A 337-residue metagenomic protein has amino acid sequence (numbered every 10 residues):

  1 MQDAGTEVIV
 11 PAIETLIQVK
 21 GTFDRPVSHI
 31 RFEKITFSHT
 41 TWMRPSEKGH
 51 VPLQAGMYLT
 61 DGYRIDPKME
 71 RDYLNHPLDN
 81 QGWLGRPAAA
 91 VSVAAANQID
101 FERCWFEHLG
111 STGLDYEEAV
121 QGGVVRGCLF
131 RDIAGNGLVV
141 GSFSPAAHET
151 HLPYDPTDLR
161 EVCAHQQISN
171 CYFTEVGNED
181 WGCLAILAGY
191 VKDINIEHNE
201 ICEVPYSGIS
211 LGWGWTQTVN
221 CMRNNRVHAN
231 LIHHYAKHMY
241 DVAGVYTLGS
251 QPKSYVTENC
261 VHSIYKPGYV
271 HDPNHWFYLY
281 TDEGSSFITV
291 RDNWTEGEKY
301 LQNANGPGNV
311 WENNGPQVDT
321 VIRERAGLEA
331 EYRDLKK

Functional and structural regions predicted by a protein language model:
M1, V310-K337: Surface beta-loop-beta hairpin patches that serve as ligand-binding interfaces in beta-rich domains
M1-A95, D100, A146-T157: Extracellular polysaccharide-degrading/modifying enzymes targeting complex plant/algal/animal polysaccharides
E14, T41-E47, A88, G110-Y116 (+10 more regions): Short glycine/acidic-rich loop motifs that flank beta-strands on beta-rich extracellular proteins
S28-H39, P77, N97-S111, V120-G135 (+6 more regions): Right-handed parallel beta-helix
E117-E118, N136, G141-S144, L184-K192 (+3 more regions): Short, solvent-exposed turn/loop segments enriched in Gly/Ser/Thr/Pro and often Arg
D272-P273, T281-F287: A structural signal for short secondary-structure junctions
